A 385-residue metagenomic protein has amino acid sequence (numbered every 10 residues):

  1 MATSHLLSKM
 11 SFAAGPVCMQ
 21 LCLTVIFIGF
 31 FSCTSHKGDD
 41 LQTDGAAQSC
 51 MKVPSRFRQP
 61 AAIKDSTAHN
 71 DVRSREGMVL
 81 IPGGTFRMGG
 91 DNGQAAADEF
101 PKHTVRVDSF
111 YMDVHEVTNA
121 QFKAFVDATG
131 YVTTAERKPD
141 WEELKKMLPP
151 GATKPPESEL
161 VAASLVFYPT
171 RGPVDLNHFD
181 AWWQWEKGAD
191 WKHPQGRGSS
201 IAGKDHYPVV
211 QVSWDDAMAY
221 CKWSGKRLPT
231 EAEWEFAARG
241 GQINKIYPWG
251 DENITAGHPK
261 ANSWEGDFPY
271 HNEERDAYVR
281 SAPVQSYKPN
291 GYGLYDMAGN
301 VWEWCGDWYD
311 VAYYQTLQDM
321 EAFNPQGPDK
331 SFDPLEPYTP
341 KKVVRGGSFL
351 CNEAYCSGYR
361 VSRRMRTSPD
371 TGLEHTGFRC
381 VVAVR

Functional and structural regions predicted by a protein language model:
M1-G15: N-terminal secretory signal peptides that target proteins for export/translocation
F31-S32: C-terminal motif of bacterial Sec signal peptides marking the signal peptidase cleavage site
G38-V72: N-terminal pre-domain segments of enzymes
D40-Q42, P54-R58, L80-I81, R87 (+5 more regions): Functional-site microenvironments in short loops/helix caps that host divalent-cation chemistry
T118: Acidic-aromatic/histidine active-site loop/patch
E374-R385: Short, structured beta-strand segments at or near domain termini in extracellular proteins/domains
